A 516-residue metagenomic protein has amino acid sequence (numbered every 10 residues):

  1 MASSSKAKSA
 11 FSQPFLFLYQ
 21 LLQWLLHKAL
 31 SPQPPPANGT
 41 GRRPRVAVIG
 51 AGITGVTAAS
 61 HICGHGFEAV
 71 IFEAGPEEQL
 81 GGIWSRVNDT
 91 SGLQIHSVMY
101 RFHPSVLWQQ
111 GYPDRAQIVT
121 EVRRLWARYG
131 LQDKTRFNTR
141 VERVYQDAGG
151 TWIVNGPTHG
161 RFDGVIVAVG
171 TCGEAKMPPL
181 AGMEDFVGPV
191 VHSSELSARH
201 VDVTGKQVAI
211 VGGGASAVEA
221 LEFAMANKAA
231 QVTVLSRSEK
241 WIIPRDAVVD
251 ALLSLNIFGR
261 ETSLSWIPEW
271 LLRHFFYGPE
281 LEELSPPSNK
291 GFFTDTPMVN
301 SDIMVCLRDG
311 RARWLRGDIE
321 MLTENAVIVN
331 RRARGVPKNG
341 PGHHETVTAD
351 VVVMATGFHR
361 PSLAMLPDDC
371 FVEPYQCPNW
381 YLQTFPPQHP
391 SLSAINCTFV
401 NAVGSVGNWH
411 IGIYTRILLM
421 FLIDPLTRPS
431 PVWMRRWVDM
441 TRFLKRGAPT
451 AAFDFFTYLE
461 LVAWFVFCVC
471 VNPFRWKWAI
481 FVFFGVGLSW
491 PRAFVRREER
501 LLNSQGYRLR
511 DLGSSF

Functional and structural regions predicted by a protein language model:
A2-P32, L382-Q383, P390-F516: C-terminal, flexible cofactor-proximal segment of oxidoreductases
S3-L16, V48-D133, A230-Q231, S236-A247 (+2 more regions): Beta1-alpha1 glycine-rich phosphate/pyrophosphate-binding loop at the start of Rossmann-like nucleotide-binding domains
Q20, Q33-G41, I53, A58 (+4 more regions): Rossmann-like dinucleotide-binding core of oxidoreductases
I49, G160-G173, V208-V211, T346-H359: Short hydrophobic core segments
G111-G173, L307, M321-A326: Feature captures the FAD/FMN-dependent oxidoreductase FAD-binding
D133-T135, G188-P189, R311-R313, L392: Short, conserved active-site loop motifs that form the nucleotide-linked donor/cofactor pocket
P189, S193-R199, N325-I328, H344-E345 (+1 more regions): FAD-site-proximal beta/loop scaffold in flavoenzymes
L284-C370, P449-F516: C-terminal catalytic lobe of FAD-dependent flavoproteins
